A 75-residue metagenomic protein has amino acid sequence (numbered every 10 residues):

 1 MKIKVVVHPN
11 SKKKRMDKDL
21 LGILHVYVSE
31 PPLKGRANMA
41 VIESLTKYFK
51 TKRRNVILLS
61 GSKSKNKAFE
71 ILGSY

Functional and structural regions predicted by a protein language model:
M1, K12-K13: Residue-level marker for the onset of beta-strands and adjacent loop->beta junctions in well-ordered domains
M1-I3, L20-L24, K52-R54, K65-K67: A generic structural signal for short beta-strands and their flanking turns/coil linkers
K4-H8, I57-L58: Short, Lys/Arg-enriched charge-dense amphipathic segments
V6, S11, L21-G22, V26-G35 (+1 more regions): Compact, glycine-rich, soluble single-domain proteins
M16-D17: A structural signal for short hydrophobic beta-strand segments in well-ordered beta-sheet cores
I42-Y75: C-terminal structural segments of small proteins and small subunits
